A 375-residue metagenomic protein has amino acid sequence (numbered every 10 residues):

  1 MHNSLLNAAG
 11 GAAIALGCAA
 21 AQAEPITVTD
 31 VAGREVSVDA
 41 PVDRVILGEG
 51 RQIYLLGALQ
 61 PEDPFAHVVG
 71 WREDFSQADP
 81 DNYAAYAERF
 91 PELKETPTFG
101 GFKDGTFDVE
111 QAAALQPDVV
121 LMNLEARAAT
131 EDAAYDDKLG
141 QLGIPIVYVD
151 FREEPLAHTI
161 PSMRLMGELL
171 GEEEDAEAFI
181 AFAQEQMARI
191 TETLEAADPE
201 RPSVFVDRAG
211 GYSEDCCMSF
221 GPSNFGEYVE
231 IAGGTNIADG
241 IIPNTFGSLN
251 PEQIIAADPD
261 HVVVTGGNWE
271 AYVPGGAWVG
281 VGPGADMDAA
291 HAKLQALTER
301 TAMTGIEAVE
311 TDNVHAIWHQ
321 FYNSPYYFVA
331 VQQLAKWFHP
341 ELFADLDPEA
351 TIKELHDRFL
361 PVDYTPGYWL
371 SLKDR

Functional and structural regions predicted by a protein language model:
M1-A9: Bacterial N-terminal signal peptides that target proteins for export
G10-I14: Hydrophobic helical h-region of N-terminal Sec-dependent signal peptides in bacterial secretory/periplasmic proteins
C18-A20: N-terminal signal peptide c-region/cleavage motif recognized by signal peptidases
A23-R375: N-terminal ligand-binding lobe of clamshell/alpha-beta domains
